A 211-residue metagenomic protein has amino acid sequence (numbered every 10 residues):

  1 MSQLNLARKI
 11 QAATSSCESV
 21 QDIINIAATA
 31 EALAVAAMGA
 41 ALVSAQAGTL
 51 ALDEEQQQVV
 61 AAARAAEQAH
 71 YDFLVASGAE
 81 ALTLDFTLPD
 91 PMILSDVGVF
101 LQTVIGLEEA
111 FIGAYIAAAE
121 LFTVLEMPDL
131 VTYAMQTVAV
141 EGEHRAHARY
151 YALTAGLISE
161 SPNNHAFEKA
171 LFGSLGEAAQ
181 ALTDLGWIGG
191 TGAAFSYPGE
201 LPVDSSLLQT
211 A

Functional and structural regions predicted by a protein language model:
S2-A211: All-alpha RGS (Regulator of G-protein Signaling) helical domain and cognate RGS-like helical scaffolds
